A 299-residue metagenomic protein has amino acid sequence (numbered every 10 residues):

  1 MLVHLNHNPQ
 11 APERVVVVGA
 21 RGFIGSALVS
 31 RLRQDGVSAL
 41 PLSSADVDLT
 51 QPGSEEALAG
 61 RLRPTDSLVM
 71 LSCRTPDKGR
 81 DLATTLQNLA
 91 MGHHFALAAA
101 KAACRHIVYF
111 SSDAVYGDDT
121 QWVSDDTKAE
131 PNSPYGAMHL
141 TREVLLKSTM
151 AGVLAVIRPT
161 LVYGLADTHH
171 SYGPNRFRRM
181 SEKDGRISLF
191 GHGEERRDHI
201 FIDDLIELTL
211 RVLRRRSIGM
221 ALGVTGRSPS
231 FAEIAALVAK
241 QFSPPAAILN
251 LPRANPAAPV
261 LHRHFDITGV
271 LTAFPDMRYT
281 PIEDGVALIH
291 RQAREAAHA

Functional and structural regions predicted by a protein language model:
V3-Q34: N-terminal Rossmann NAD(P)H-binding glycine-rich loop of SDR-like oxidoreductase domains
A39-A57: Adenosine-cofactor binding site in Rossmann-like domains, unifying the SAM/SAH pocket of S-adenosylmethionine-dependent
P52-L89: NAD(P)H-binding glycine-rich loop region in Rossmannoid oxidoreductase-like domains and their noncatalytic homologs
T85-L86, T127, P131-L140, D167 (+2 more regions): Short-chain dehydrogenase/reductase
H94-P134: Conserved Rossmann-fold NAD(P)-dependent oxidoreductase catalytic core, especially the SDR/UDP-sugar
D118, E130-A155: Active-site Tyr-X1-5-Lys
V144-R197, I202, V238: NAD(P)-dependent short-chain dehydrogenase/reductase
G185, F190-H192, R197-A299: C-terminal substrate-binding subdomain of Rossmann-fold SDR/epimerase-dehydratase oxidoreductases
